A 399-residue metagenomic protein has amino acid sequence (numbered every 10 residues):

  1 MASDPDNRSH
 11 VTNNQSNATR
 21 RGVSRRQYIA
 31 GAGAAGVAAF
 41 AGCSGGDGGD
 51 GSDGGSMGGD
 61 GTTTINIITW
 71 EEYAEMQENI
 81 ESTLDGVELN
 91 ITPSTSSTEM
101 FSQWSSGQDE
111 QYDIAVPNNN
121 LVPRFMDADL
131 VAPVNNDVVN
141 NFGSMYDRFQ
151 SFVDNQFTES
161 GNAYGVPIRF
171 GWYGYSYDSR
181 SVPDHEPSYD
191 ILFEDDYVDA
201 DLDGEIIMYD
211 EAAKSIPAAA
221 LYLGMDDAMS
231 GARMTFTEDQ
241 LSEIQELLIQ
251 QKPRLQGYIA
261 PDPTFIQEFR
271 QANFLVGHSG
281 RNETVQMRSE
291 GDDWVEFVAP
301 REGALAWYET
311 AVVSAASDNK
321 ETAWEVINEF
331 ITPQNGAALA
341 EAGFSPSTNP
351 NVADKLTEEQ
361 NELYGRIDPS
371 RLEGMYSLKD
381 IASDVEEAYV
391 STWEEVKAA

Functional and structural regions predicted by a protein language model:
M1-T158, N162-P167, W172, S179-D203 (+8 more regions): Terminal disorder- and signal-encoded targeting elements
A212-L221, M225-S230: Loop-centered beta-sheet repeat module
E321-W324, A337: Short, solvent-exposed positions on alpha-helices
